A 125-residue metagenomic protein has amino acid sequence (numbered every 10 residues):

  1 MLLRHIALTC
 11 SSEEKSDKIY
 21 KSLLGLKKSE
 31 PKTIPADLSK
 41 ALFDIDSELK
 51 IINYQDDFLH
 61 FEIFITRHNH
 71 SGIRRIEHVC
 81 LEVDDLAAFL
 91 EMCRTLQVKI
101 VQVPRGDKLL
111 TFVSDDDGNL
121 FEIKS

Functional and structural regions predicted by a protein language model:
M1-L2, S125: Absolute protein N-terminus
L3-S11, I52-L59, I65-M92, V113-S114 (+1 more regions): Vicinal oxygen chelate
L8, P31, E91-S125: Vicinal oxygen chelate
T9-F58: Core segments of cupin and vicinal oxygen chelate
E14-K15, A87-A88, K108: Short alpha-helical
S16-I19, F89-C93: Hydrophobic side chains in well-ordered alpha-helices
L38, N69-I73, I100: A short local loop/turn or secondary-structure capping micro-motif enriched for an aromatic residue
E48, R75, D107: Exposed loop/turn and edge beta-strand positions of beta-sandwich/beta-sheet ligand-binding modules
